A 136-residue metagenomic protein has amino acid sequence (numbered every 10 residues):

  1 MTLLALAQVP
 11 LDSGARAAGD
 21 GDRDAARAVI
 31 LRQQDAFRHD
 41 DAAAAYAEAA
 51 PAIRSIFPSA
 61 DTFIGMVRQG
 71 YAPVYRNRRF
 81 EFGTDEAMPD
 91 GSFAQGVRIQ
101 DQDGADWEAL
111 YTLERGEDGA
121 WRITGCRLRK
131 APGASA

Functional and structural regions predicted by a protein language model:
M1-T2, G14, A42, L110: A generic alpha-helix preference that emphasizes hydrophobic side chains
M1-V9: Bacterial N-terminal signal peptides
Q8-H39: Short, low-complexity N-terminal intrinsically disordered segments enriched in polar/charged residues
A17-D20, R32, G70, K130-A136: Acidic, low-complexity intrinsically disordered segments
D24-A28, A42-D90: Short solvent-exposed beta->alpha transition segments
T84-A136: Exposed beta-sheet edge and beta->alpha loop/turn motif
